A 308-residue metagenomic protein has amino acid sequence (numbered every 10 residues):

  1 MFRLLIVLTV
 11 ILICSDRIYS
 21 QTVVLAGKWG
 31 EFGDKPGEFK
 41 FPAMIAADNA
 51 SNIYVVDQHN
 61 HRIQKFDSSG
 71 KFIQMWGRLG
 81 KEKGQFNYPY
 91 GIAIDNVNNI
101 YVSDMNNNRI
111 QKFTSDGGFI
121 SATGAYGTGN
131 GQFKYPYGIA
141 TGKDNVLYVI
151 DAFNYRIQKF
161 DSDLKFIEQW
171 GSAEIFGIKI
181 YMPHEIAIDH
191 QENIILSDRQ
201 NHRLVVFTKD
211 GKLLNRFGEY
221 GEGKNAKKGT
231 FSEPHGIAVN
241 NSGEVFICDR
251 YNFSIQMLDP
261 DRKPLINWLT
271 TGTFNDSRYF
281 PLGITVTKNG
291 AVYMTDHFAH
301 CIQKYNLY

Functional and structural regions predicted by a protein language model:
L4-L12: Sec-dependent N-terminal signal peptides
L5-I6, I18-T22: A generic structural signal for short, non-catalytic loop/turn and secondary-structure boundary residues
L12-I18: C-terminal segment of classical bacterial N-terminal signal peptides
S20-Y308: Eukaryotic scaffold repeat domains enriched in small/polar residues
